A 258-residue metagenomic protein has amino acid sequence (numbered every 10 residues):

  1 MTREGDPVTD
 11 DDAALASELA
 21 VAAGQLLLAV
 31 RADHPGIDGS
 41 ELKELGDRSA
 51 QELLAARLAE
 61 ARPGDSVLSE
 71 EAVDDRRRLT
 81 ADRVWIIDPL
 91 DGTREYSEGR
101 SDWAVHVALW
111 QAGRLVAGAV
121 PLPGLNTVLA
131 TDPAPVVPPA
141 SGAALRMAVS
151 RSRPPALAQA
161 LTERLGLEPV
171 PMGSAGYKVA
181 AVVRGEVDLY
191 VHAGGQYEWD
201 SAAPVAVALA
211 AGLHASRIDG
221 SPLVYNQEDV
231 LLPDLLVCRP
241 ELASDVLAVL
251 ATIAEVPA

Functional and structural regions predicted by a protein language model:
M1-L90, A160-E163, I253-A258: N-terminal subdomain of lithium-sensitive/metallo-dependent phosphomonoesterases centered on the IMPase/IPPase/PAP
A23, L27, D47, L58 (+7 more regions): Residue-level signal for inorganic ion chemistry
R48, E71, P89-G92, P123 (+2 more regions): Generic detector of well-ordered alpha-helical packing
P63, A81-D82, R114-L115, G142-A144 (+1 more regions): Short coil/turn connectors at secondary-structure junctions
S69-E71, D132, G173, D219: Short loop/edge segments at beta-strand edges and connector loops that shape dinucleotide/nucleotide cofactor-binding
R78-P133: DPxDG-like acidic metal-binding loop motif
S141-A258: An extended, acidic
